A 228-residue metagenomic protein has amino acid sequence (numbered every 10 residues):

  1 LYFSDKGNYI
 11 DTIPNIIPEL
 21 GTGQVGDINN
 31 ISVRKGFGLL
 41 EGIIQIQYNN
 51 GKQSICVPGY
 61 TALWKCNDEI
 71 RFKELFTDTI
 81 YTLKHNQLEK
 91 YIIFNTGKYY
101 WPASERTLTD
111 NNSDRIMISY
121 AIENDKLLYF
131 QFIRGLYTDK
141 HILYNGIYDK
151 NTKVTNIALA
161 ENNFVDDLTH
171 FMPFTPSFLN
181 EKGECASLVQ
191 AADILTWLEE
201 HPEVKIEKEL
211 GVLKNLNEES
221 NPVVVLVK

Functional and structural regions predicted by a protein language model:
L1-N8, F76-L83, H141-V154, L213-K228: Beta-propeller blade signature
Y2-I43, F76: WD40 beta-propeller repeat blades
D5-Q24, E89-K98, V154-N163, K208: Beta-propeller fold detector
Q24-E69, D110-L127, P173-K182: Structural signature of eukaryotic scaffold interfaces centered on beta-propeller domains
E69-I70, D78-Y81, K126-F130: Conserved active-site beta-strand-loop modules that form the wall/rim of enzyme catalytic pockets and either contain
F72-F76, F130-L136, L188-A192: Beta-strand C-termini and the immediately following turn/loop, strongest in propeller blades
E89-M117, D149-K182, I194-W197: Conserved blade-ending motifs and adjacent loop-strand segments that build the rim/top face of beta-propeller domains
F178-K228: Blade-level signature of beta-propeller repeat domains, shared across WD40, Kelch, NHL, RCC1 and BNR/Asp-box propellers
